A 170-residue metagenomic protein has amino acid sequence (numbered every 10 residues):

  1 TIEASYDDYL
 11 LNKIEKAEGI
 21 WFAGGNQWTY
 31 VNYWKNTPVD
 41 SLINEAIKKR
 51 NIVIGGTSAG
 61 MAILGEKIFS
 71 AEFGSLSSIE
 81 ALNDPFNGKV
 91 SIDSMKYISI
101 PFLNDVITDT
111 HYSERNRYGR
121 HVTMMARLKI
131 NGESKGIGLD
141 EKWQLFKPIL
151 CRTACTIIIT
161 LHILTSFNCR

Functional and structural regions predicted by a protein language model:
T1-A23: N-terminal beta1-alpha1 cap of cysteine-dependent amidohydrolase-like domains
K13-K16, N36-R50: Catalytic-core regions built around general acid/base machinery
A23-G24, I47-I68: Catalytic nucleophile loop
Q27-T37: Glycine/threonine-rich flexible loop motifs
Q27-W28, M61-L64, Q144-F146: Short, active-site-adjacent cap segments at secondary-structure transitions
Y33, V53, G60, E72-G74 (+1 more regions): Conserved, well-structured core segments that form the ligand-binding/active-site neighborhood of functional domains
D40, I47-T57, E80, N87-G88: A surface/extracellular/periplasmic glyco- and lipid-processing/surface-interacting theme
F69-S70, G74-R170: C-terminal and late-domain segments of enzyme folds
